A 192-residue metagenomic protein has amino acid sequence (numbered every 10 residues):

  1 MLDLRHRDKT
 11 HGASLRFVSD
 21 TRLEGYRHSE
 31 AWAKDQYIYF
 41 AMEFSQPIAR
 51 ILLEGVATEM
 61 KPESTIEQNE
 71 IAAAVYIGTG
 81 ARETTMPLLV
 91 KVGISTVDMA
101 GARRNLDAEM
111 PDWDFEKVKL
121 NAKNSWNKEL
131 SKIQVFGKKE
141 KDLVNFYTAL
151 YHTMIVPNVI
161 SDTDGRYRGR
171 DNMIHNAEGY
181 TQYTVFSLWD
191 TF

Functional and structural regions predicted by a protein language model:
M1-V185: Beta-sandwich/jelly-roll carbohydrate-recognition scaffolds of carbohydrate-active enzymes
T184-F192: Aromatic-rich carbohydrate-recognition surfaces in CAZymes
